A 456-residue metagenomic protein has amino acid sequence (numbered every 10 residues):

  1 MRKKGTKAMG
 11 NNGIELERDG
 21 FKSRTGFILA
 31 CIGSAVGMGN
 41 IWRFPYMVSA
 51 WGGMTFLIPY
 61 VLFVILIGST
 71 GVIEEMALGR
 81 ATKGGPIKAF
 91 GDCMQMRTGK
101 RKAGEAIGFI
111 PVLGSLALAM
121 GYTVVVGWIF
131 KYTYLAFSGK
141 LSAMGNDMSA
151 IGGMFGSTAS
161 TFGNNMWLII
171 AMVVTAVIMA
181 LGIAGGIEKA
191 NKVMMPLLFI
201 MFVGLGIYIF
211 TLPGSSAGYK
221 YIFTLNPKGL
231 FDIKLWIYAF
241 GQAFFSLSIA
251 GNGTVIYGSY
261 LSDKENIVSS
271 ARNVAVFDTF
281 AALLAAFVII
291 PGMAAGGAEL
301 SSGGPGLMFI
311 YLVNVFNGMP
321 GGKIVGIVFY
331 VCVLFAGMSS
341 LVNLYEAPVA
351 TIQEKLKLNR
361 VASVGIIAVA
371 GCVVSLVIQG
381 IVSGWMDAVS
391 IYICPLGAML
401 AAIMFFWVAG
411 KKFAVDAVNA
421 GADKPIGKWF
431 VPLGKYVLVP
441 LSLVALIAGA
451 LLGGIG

Functional and structural regions predicted by a protein language model:
R2-W42, G71-M76, R80-A106, S262-N266 (+1 more regions): Membrane-interface "cap" regions at the ends of multi-pass membrane proteins
G10-E17, F21, E188, K192-M338 (+1 more regions): Membrane-embedded translocation segments of transport machinery
E15-D19, M47-W51, A81-I110, T123-A184 (+5 more regions): Inter-helical loop and helix-membrane interface segments of multi-pass membrane transporters/permeases
G20-C31, F56-P59, R101-L116, L168-A171 (+7 more regions): Select transmembrane alpha-helical segments in multipass membrane proteins
S23-F63, N252-G253, G258, E265-R272 (+1 more regions): Transmembrane helix-boundary motif of multi-pass solute transporters/channels
G26-F27, S34, N165-M166, F277-L283 (+4 more regions): Loop-to-transmembrane helix boundary motifs in multi-pass membrane proteins
R43-Y60, G79-G85, W128, G186-M194 (+5 more regions): Transmembrane helix-loop boundary segments of multi-pass membrane transporters
A106-S115, V349, L356-A368, A388-A450: C-terminal membrane-solvent junction of multi-pass transporters and transport-like membrane proteins
